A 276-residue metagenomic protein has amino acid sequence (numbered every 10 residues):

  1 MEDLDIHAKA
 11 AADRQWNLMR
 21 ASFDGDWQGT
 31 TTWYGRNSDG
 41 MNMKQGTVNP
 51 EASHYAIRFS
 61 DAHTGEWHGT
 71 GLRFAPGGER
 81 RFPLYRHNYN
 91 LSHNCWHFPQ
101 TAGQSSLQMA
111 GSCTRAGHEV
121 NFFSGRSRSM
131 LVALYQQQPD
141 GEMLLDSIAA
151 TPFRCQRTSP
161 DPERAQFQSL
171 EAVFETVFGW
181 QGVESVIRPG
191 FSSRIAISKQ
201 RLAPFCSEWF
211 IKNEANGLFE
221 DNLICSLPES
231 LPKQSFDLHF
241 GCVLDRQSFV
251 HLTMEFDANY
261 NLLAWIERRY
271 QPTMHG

Functional and structural regions predicted by a protein language model:
D3-N17, S22-D24, Q28-G276: Soluble ligand-binding/transfer domains with enclosed cavities or grooves
